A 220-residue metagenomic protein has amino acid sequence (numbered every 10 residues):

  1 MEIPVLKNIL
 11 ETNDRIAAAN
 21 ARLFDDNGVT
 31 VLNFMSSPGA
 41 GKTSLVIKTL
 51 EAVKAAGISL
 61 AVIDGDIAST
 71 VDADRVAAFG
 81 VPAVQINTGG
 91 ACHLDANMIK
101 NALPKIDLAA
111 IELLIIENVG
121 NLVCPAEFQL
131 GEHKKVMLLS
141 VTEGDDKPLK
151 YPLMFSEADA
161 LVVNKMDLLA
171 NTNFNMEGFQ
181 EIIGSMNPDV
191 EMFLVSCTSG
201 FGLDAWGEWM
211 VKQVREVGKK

Functional and structural regions predicted by a protein language model:
I3-M35, A40, S44, T49-H133 (+2 more regions): Nucleotide-state-sensitive switch-loop elements of NTP-binding domains
L45, D95, K147-K150, N175 (+1 more regions): Residues at alpha-helix caps and immediate loop-helix transition turns in enzyme cores, especially N- and C-cap
G65, S140-V141, C197: Cofactor-binding loop segments of dinucleotide-utilizing enzymes, especially the Rossmann-like FAD- and NAD(P)+-binding
Q85-T88, L139, N164: Short beta->alpha connector loops at strand-helix junctions that form conserved, small/polar/Pro-enriched
P125-E132, V141-D189: Conserved C-terminal guanine-recognition region of P-loop GTPase G domains, centered on the G4
L168-K220: Canonical P-loop GTPase G-domain recognition
